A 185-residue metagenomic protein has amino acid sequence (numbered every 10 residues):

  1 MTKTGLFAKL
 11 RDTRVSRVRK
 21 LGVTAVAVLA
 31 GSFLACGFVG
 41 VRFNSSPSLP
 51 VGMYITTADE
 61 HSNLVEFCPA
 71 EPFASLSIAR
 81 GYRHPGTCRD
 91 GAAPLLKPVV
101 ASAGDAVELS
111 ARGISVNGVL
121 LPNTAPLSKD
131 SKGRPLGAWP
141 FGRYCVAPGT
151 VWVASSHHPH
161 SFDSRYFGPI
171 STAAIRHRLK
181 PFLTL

Functional and structural regions predicted by a protein language model:
M1-L185: Extended hydrophobic leader/signal-anchor segments used for secretion and membrane insertion
